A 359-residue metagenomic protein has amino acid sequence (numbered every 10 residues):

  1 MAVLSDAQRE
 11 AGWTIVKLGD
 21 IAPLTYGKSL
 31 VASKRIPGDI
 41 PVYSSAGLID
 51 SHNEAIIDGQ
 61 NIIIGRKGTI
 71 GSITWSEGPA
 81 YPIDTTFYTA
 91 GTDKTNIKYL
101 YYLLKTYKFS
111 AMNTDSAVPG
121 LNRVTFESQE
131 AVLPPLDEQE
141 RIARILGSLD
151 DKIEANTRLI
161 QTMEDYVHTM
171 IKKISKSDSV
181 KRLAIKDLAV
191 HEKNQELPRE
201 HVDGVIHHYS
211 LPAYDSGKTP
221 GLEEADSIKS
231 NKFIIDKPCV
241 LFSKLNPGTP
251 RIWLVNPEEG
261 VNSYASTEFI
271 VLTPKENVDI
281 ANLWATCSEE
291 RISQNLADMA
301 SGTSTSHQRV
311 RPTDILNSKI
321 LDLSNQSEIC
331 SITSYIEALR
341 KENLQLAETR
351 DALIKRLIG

Functional and structural regions predicted by a protein language model:
M1-S44, S128-P198, S324-G359: Non-catalytic DNA-recognition/assembly elements of restriction-modification systems
V16-G59, W75-E77, Y81-Y88, K186-V240 (+1 more regions): Sequence-specific dsDNA recognition surfaces
S44-F109, T114-A117, N122-F126, K232-F233 (+3 more regions): A short beta-sheet element
R66, Q139, H307-Q308, Q326: Glutamine-centric residue-chemistry signal
A90, V132, L321: Short hydrophobic/aromatic beta-strand micro-patches that form the beta-sheet surface supporting nucleotide- or nucleic
A281, A285, Q294, S327-C330 (+1 more regions): Feature representing long, continuous alpha-helical segments
